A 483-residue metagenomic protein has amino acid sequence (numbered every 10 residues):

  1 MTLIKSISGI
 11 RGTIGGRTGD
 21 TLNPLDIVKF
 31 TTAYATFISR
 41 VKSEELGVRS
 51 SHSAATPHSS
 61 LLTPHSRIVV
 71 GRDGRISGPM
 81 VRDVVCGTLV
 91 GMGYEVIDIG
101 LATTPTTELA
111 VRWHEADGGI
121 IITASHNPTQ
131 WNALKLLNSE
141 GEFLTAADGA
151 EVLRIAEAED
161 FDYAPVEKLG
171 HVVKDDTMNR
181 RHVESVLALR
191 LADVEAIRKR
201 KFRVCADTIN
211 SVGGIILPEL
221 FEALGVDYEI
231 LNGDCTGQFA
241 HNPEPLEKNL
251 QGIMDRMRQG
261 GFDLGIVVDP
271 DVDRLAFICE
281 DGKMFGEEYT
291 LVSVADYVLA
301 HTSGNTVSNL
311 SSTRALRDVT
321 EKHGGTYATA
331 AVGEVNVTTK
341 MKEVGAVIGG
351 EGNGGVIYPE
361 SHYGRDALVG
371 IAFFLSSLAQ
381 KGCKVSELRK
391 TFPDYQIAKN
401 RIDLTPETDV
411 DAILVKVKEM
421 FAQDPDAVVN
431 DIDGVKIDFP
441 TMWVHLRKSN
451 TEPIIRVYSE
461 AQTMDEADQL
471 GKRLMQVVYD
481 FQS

Functional and structural regions predicted by a protein language model:
M1-E44, P64-G87, G91-M92, H171-V204: An N-terminal, well-structured beta->alpha segment
T13, N132-R258: Gly/Ser/Thr-enriched, mixed-charge loops and adjacent short helices that form phosphate/oxyanion-binding elements
T36, R67-W131, E219-I278: N-terminal small/polar loop signature for handling phosphorylated ligands or for N-terminal nucleophile
R40-S66, S483: Short, basic, low-complexity termini and linkers enriched in Ser/Thr/Gly/Pro that act as targeting/leader peptides
V90, I99, T104-T106, L153-E184 (+2 more regions): Proline/glycine-rich low-complexity loops and linkers
L136-S139, A276-E280, I357-P359: Short beta-strand-to-turn element immediately C-terminal to the catalytic PLP-Schiff-base lysine in fold type I
L264, T302-S483: Phosphate-binding and adjacent anionic-ligand microenvironments
